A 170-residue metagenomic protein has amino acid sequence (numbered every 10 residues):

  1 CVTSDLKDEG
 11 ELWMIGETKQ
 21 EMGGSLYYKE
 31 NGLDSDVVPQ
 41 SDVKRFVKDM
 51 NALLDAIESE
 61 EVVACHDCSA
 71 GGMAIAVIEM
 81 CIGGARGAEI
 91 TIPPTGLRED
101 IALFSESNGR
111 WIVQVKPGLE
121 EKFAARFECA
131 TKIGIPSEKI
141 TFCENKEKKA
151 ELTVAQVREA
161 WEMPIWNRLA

Functional and structural regions predicted by a protein language model:
C1-D42, L54-I57, N108, P117-L119: Mobile "lid/hinge" segments at catalytic clefts and subdomain interfaces of large enzymes
D5, T18-G32, V43-M50, E79-I101: Flexible glycine/proline-rich, aromatic-decorated loop/lid segments
S35-G71: Polyanion-binding loop/helix "lid" in catalytic or ligand-binding cores
E58-A170: Glycine-/charge-enriched secondary-structure boundary and capping motifs
